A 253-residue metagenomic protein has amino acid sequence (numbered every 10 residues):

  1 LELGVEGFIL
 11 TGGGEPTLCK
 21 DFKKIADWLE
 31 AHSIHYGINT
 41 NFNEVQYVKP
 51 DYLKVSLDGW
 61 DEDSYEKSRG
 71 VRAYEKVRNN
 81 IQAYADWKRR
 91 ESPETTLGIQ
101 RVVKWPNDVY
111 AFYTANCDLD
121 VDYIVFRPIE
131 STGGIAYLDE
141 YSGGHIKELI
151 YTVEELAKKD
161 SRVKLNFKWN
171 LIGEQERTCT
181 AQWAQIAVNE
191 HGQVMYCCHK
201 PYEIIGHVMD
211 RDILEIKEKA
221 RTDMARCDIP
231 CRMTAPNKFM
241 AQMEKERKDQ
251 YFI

Functional and structural regions predicted by a protein language model:
E2-V5, K23, H32-H35, Y47-R211 (+3 more regions): Radical SAM enzyme [4Fe-4S]-AdoMet core and its adjacent flexible, acidic and glycine-rich loops/tails across
I9-E15: Glycine-rich beta-strand-to-loop/alpha-helix junction loops that act as flexible
G13, N39, S56: Generic enzyme active-site microenvironment
T17-L18, N107: Hydrophobic/aromatic residue at the end of a short beta strand that borders the catalytic acidic motif
K20-W28: N-terminal active-site wall of soluble small-molecule enzyme domains
T40-V45: Short, polar loop motifs at secondary-structure junctions
K200, P230, T234: Cys/His-rich metal-chelating microdomains
L214-I229: Immediate flanking context of iron-sulfur cluster ligation sites
